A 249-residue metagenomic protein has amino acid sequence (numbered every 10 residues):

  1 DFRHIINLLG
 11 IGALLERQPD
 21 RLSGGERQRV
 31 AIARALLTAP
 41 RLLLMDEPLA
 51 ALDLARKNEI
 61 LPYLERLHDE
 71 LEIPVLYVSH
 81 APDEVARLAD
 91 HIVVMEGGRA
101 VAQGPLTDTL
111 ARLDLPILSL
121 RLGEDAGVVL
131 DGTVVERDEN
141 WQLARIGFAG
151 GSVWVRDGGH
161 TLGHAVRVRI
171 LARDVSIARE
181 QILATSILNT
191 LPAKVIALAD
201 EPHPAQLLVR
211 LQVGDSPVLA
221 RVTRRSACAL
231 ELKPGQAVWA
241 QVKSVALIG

Functional and structural regions predicted by a protein language model:
D1-L14, E65-R66: Conserved ABC ATPase "signature" region
Q18-L22, E26: Conserved ABC ATPase signature
I32: Hydrophobic anchor residue at the start of the ABC signature
L37-R41: A short, proline-enriched helix->beta-strand linker immediately N-terminal to the Walker B motif in ABC-type P-loop
L43-E47: Catalytic Walker B motif of ABC-type/P-loop ATPase nucleotide-binding domains
D69, S79-G151: Internal alpha/beta loop-helix hairpins
S152-A199, P217, R221-G249: Glycine/charge-rich catalytic "coupling/switch" loops of P-loop NTPases
